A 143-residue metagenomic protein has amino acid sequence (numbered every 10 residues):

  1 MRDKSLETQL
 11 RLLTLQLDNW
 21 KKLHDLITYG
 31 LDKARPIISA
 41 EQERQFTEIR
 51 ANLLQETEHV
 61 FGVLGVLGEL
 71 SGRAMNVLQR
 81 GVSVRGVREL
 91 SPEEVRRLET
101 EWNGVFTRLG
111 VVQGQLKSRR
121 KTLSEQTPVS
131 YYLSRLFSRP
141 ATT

Functional and structural regions predicted by a protein language model:
M1-T143: Conserved non-transmembrane functional hotspots
